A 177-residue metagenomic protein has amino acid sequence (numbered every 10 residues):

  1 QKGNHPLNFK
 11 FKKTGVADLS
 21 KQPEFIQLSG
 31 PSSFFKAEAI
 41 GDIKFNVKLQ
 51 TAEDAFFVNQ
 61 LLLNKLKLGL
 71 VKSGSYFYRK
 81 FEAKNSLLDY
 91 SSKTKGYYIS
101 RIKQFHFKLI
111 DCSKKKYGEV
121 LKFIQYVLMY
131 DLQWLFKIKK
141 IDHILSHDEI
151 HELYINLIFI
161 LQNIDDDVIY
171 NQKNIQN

Functional and structural regions predicted by a protein language model:
Q1-K44, K48: Flexible acidic/His/Gly-enriched loops in nucleotide-sugar-dependent glycosyltransferase catalytic domains
L49-Q50, L68-Q104, I138-E149: Nucleotide-sugar-dependent glycosyltransferase catalytic core
Q50-F57: Acidic donor-binding loop at a coil-to-helix junction in glycosyltransferase catalytic cores that engages
L61-L62: Hydrophobic residues within well-ordered alpha-helices
I99, S113, Y117-K122: Preference for long, solvent-exposed alpha-helical segments and helix-linker "stalks"
R101-K114, I150-L161: Amphipathic alpha-helices of TPR/Sel1-like and other helical repeat/solenoid scaffolds
E119-D142, I150: P-loop NTPase catalytic cores that bind/hydrolyze ATP
I141-N177: Membrane-interface aromatic/basic loop that binds lipid-linked glycans or pyrophosphate carriers, typified by
